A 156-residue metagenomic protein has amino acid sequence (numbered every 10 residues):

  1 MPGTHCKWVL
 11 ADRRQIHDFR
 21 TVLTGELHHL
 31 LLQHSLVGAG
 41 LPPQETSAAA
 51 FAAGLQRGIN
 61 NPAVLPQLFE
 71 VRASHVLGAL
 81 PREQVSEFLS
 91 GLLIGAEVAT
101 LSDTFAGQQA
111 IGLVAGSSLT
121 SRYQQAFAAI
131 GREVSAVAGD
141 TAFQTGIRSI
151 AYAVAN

Functional and structural regions predicted by a protein language model:
M1-H5: Short beta-strand segments
K7-R57, N61: Glycine-rich phosphate-binding loop plus the immediately following alpha-helix
K7-V9, S102-D103, T120-Q124: Short active-site-adjacent structural elements
H17-V22, I130-D140: Short hydrophobic/aromatic-enriched beta-strand-loop microsegments
R57-V98: Adenine-nucleotide phosphate-binding core of ATP-dependent small-molecule kinases
V98-G107: Phosphate/pyrophosphate-binding loops at sites that engage ATP/ADP/AMP, CoA/4′-phosphopantetheine, polyphosphate
A99, S135-N156: Glycine-rich phosphate-binding/hydrolytic loop that grips phosphoryl groups
Q108-A126: Glycine-rich phosphate-binding loops at beta-strand->alpha-helix junctions
